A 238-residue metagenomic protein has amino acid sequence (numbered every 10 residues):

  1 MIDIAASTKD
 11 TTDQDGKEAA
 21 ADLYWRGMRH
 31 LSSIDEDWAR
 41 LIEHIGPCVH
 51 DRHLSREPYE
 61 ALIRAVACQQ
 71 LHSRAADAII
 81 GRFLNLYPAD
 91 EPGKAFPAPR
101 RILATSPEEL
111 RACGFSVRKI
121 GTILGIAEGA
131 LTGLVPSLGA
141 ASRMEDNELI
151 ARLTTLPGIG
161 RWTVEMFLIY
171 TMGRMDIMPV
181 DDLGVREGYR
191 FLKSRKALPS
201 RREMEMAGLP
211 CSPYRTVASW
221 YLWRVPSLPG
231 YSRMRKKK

Functional and structural regions predicted by a protein language model:
M1-K238: HhH-family (HhH-GPD) DNA N-glycosylase catalytic core used in base-excision repair
